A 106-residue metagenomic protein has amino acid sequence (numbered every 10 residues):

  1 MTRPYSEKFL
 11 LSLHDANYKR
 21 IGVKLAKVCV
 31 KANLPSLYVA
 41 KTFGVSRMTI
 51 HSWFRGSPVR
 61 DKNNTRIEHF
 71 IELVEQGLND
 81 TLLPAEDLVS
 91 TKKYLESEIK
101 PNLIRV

Functional and structural regions predicted by a protein language model:
T2-E7, L78-V106: Short, charged recognition helix plus adjacent turn of helix-turn-helix-like nucleic-acid-binding domains
R3-A32: A short, Lys/Arg-rich alpha-helix, primarily the initiator
A16, R20, P58, K62-T65 (+2 more regions): Alpha-helix boundary/N-cap detector
N33-L34, H51: N-terminal interaction modules that seed assembly of large macromolecular complexes
Y38-A40: Short alpha-helical "recognition helix" segments of helix-turn-helix
G44-R60: Recognition helix of helix-turn-helix/homeodomain-like DNA-binding domains that insert into the DNA major groove
K62-T81: DNA major-groove recognition helix of helix-turn-helix/homeodomain DNA-binding modules
